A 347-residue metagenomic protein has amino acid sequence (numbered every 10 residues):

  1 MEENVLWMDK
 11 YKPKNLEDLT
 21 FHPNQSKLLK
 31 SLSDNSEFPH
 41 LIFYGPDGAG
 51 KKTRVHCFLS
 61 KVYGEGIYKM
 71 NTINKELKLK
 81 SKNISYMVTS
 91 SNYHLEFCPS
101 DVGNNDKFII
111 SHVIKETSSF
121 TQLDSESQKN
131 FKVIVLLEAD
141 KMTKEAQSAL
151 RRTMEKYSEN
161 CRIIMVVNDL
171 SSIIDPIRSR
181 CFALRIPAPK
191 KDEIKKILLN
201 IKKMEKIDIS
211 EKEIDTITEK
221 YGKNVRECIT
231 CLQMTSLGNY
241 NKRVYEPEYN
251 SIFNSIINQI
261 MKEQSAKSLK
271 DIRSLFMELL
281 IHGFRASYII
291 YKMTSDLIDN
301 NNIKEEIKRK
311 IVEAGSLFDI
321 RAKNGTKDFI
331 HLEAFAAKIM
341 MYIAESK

Functional and structural regions predicted by a protein language model:
M1, N35-E37, D192, L199-K347: AAA+ P-loop NTPase domains with strong preference for DNA replication initiators and clamp-loader complexes
M1-S148, R152-E155, E159-M165, S171-P176 (+1 more regions): P-loop/Walker A NTP-binding region and its immediately flanking N-terminal helices in P-loop NTPase folds
L19, V55, F97, L150 (+4 more regions): Residue-level signature of catalytic and energy-coupling elements of molecular machines, predominantly ATP/GTP-dependent
Y44, C98-P99, F182-I194: Conserved AAA+ ATPase "SRH/arginine-finger" region at the nucleotide-binding site
D106-I110, K195, I290-Y291: Ser/Thr-Pro-rich, acidic low-complexity intrinsically disordered regions of eukaryotic RNA-binding
